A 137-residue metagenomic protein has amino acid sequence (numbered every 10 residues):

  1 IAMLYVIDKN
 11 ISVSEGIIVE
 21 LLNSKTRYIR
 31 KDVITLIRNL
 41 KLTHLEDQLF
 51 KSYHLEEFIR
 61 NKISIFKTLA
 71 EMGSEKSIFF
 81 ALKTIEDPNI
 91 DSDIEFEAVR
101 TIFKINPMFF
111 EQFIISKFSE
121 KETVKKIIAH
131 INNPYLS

Functional and structural regions predicted by a protein language model:
I1-I11, I17-L21, R30-L42, K51-H54 (+4 more regions): Structural detector for internal amphipathic alpha-helices that build alpha-solenoid repeat scaffolds
I17-I18, Q48-S52, F80-T84, E111-K121: Alpha-helical repeat scaffolds
K25-T26, E57-F58, N89-D91, E120-E122: Short inter-helical turns and helix N-cap capping residues of alpha-solenoid HEAT/ARM repeat scaffolds
